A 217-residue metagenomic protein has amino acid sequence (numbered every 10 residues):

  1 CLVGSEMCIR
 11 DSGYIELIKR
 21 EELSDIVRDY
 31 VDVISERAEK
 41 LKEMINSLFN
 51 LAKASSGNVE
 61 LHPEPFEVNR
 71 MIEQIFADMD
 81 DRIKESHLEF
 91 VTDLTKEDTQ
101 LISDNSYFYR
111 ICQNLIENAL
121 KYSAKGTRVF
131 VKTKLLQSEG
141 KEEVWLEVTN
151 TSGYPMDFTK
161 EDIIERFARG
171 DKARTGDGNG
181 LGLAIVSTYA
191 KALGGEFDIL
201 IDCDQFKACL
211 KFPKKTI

Functional and structural regions predicted by a protein language model:
C1-G4, I9: Single conserved hydrophobic/aromatic residue that forms the stacking wall/gate of nucleotide- or nucleobase-binding
E36-L41: Short alpha-helical segment of the dimerization/phosphotransfer core of two-component systems
S56-L61, Q100-S103: Conserved micro-motifs of the catalytic ATP-binding
H62-E67, K84, E89-T99, L136: Conserved catalytic submotifs in the C-terminal HATPase_c
A119-L120: Short helix-loop "hinge" at the ATP-lid/N-box region of the Bergerat-fold HATPase_c
P155-F167: Short conserved segment of the HATPase_c
